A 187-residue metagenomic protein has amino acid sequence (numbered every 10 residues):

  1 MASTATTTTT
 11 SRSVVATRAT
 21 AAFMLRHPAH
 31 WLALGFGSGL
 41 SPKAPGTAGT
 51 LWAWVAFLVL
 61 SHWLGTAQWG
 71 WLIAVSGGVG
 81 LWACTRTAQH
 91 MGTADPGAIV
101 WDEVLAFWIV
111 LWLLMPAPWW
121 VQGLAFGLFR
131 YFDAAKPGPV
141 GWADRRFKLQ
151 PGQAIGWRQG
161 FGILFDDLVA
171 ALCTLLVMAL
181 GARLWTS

Functional and structural regions predicted by a protein language model:
A2-L51, W82-W112, R130-C173: Interhelical loop and helix-boundary elements at the membrane-water interface of polytopic inner-membrane proteins
L51-G65, I109-L114: Interfacial segments of multi-pass membrane proteins
L58, I73-W82, A106, A125-P137 (+1 more regions): Alpha-helical transmembrane segments of multi-pass membrane proteins
H62-W63, H90-T93, P116: Helix-loop interface residues and adjacent transmembrane-helix termini in multi-pass membrane transporters, primarily
G65-W69, P96-V100, A117-G127: Internal alpha-helical transmembrane segments of multi-pass membrane proteins
Q68-Q89, P116-A117, R146, G181-A182: Hydrophobic, well-ordered secondary-structure segments that either form specific early membrane-associated helices used
M178-S187: Juxtamembrane boundary at the C-terminal end of a transmembrane helix
